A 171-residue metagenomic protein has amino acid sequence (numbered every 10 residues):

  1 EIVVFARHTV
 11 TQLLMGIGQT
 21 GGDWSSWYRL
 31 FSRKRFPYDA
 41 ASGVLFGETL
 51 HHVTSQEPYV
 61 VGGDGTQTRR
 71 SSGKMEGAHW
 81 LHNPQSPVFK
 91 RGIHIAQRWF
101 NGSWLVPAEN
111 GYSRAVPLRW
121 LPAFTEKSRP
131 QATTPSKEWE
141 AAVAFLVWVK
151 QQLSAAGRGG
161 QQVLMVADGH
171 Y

Functional and structural regions predicted by a protein language model:
E1-Y171: Conserved, well-structured functional cores that handle cations and Mg-NTP chemistry
